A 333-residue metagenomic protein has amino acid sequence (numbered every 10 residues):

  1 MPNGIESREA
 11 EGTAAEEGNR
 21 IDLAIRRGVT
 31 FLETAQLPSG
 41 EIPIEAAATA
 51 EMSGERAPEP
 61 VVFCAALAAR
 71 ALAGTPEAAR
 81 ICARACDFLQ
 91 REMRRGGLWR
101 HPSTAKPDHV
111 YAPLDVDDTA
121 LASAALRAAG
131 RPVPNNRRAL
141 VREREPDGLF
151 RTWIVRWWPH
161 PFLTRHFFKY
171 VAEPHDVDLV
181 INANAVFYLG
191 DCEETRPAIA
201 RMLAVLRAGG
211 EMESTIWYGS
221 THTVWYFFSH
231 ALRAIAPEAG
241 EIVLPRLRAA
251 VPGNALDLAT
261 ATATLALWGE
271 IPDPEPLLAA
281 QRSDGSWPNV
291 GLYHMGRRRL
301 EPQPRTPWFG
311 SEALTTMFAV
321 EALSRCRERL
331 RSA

Functional and structural regions predicted by a protein language model:
P2-R27, I44-R84, W99-V133, R151-A200 (+3 more regions): An alpha-helical repeat/solenoid feature that recognizes helix-turn-helix modules
L32, L89, L140, M202 (+2 more regions): Buried hydrophobic core positions in alpha-solenoid tandem helical repeats
E33, R94, L203, R207 (+3 more regions): HEAT/HEAT-like alpha-solenoid repeats
G40: Extracytoplasmic
C86-E92: Patatin-like phospholipase
R137-E145: Long, hydrophobic, well-ordered secondary-structure blocks that form the structural core and pocket-lining surfaces
